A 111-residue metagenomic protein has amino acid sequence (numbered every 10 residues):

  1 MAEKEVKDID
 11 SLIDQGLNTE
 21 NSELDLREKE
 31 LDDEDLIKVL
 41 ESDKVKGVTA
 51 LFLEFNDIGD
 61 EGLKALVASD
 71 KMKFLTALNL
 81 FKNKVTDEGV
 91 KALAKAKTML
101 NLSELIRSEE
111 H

Functional and structural regions predicted by a protein language model:
M1-A50: N-terminal segments that cap or nucleate solenoid repeat domains
E3-I9, K29-I37, N56-K64, K84-K91 (+1 more regions): Short, solvent-exposed loop/turn at the beta-strand->alpha-helix junction within individual leucine-rich repeat
G16, V48-L51, E61, D70 (+3 more regions): Compositionally biased, intrinsically disordered low-complexity segments
L17-T19, D43-K46, D70-K73, K97-L100: Inter-repeat linker/turn residues at the boundaries of leucine-rich repeats
S22-L26, T49-L53, L75-L80, L102-R107: Conserved hydrophobic beta-strand positions in leucine-rich repeat
V39-S42, L66-S69, L93: Hydrophobic anchor residues at the C-terminal helix/turn of individual leucine-rich repeat
K64-E88: Charged low-complexity stretches with an acidic bias
